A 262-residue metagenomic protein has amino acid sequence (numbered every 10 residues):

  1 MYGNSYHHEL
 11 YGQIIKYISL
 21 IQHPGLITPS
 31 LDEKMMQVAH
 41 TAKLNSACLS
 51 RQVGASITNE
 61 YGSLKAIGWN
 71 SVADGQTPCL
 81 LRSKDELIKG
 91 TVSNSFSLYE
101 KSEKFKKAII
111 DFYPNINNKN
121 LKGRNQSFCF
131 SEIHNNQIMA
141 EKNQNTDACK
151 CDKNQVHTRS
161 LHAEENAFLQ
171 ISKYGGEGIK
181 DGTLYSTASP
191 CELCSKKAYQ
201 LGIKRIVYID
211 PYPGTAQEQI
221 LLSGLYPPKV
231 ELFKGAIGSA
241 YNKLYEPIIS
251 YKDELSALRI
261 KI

Functional and structural regions predicted by a protein language model:
M1-I262: Zinc-dependent deaminase catalytic domain
